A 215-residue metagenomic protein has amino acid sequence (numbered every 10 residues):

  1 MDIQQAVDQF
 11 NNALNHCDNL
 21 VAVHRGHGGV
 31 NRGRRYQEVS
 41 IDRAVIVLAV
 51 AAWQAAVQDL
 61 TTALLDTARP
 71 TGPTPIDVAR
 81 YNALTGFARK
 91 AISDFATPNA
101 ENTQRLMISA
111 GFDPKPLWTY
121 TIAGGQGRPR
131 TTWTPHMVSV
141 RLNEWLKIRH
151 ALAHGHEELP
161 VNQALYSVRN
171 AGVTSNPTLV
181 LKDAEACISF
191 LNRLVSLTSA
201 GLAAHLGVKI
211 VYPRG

Functional and structural regions predicted by a protein language model:
M1-L20, M137-G215: Polyanionic, low-complexity intrinsically disordered segments
M1-V47, A51, D59-T61: Charged alpha-helical initiation segments
A22, G29, G72-D77, A100 (+4 more regions): Residue-level signal for secondary-structure boundary elements
G26-Q37, Q126-W133, N170-G172: Short, charged/polar, low-complexity loop and linker segments that flank or interrupt alpha-helical bundles
N31, D66, P70-T74, V78-Y81 (+5 more regions): Short, surface-exposed, charged/polar-biased interaction segments
L48-A49, W53-N143: Helix-loop junctions and short alpha-helical segments
